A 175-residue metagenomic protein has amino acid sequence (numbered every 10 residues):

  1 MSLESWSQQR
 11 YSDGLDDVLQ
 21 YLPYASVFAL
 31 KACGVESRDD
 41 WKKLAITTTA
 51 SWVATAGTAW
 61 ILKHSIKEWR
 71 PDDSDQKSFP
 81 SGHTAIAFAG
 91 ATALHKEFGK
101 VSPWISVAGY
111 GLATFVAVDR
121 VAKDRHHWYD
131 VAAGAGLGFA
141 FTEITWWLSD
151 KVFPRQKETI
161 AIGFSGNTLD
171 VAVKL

Functional and structural regions predicted by a protein language model:
M1-Q8: Perimembrane loop-to-helix junctions flanking transmembrane segments
Q9-R10, A45: Short coil/turn segments at secondary-structure junctions
Y11-D16, L22, T55-L175: Replace "edges of transmembrane helices
G34-T55: Interfacial segments of alpha-helical transmembrane regions
